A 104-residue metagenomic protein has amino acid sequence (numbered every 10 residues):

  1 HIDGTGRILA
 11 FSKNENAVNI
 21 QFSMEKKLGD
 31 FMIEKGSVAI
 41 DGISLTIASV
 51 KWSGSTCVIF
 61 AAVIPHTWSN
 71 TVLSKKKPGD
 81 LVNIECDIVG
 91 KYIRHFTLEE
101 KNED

Functional and structural regions predicted by a protein language model:
H1-D104: Structural preference for solvent-exposed beta-strand-turn elements and adjacent flexible terminal/loop segments within
